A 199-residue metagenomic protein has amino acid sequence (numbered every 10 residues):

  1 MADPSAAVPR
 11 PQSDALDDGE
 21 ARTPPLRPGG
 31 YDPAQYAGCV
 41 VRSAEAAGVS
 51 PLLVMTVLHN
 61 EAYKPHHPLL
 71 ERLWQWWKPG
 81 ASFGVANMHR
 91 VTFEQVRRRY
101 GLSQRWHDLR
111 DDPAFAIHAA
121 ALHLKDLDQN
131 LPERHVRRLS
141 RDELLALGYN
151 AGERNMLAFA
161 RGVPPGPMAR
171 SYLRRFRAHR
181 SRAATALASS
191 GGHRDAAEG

Functional and structural regions predicted by a protein language model:
A2-A7: Boundary at the C-terminal end of the N-terminal hydrophobic targeting segment
V8-G199: Catalytic glycan-binding domains that act on GlcNAc-containing polysaccharides
